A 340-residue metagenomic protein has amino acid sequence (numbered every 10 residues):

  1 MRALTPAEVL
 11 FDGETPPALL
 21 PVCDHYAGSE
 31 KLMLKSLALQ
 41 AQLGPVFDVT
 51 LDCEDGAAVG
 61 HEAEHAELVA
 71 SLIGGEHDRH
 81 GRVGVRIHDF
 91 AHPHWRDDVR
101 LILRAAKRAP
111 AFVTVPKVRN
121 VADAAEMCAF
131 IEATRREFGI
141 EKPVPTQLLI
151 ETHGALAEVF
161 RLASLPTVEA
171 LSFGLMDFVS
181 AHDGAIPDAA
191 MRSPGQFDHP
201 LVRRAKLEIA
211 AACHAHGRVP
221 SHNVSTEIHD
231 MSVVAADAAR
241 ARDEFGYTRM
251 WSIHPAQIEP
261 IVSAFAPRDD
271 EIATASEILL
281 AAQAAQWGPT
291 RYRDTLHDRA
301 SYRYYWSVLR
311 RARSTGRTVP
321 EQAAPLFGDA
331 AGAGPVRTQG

Functional and structural regions predicted by a protein language model:
M1-G340: Expand to "…catalyze enediolate/carbanion chemistry for C-C bond making/breaking, isomerization, decarboxylation
